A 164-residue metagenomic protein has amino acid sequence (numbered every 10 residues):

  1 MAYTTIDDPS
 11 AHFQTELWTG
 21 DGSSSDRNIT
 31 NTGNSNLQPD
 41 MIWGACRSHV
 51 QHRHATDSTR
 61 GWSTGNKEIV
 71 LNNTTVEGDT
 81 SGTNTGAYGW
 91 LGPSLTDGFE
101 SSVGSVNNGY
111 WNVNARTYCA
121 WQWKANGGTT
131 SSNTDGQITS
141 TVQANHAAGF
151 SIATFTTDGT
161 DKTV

Functional and structural regions predicted by a protein language model:
M1-V164: Surface-exposed molecular-recognition determinants
